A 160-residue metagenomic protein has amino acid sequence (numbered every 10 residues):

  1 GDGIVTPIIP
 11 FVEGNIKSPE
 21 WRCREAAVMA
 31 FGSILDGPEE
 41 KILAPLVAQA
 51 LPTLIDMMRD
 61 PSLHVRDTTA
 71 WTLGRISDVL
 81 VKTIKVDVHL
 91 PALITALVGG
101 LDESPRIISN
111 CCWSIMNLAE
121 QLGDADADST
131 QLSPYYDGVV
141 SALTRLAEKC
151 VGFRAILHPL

Functional and structural regions predicted by a protein language model:
G1-L160: Karyopherin-beta/Importin-beta family HEAT-repeat alpha-solenoid scaffold
